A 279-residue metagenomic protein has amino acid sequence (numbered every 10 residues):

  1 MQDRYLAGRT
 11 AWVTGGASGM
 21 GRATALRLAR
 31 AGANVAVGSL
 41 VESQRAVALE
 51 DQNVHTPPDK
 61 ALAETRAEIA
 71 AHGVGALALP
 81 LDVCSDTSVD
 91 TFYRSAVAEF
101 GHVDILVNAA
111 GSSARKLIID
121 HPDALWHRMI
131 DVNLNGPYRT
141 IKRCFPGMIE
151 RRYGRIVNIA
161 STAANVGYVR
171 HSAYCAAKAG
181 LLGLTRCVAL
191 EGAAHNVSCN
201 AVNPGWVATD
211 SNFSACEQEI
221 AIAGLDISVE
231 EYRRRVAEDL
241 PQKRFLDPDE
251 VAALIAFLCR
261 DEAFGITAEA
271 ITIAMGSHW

Functional and structural regions predicted by a protein language model:
M1-F100, A114, A124-L125, E217-Q218: Short-chain dehydrogenase/reductase
M1-Q2, V166, R244, I255-A256 (+1 more regions): Short C-terminal tail/terminal secondary-structure segment of NAD(P)H-dependent dehydrogenase/reductase domains
L117-I118, L125-I130, V236: Substrate-binding pocket helix/loop in short-chain dehydrogenase/reductase
I141, A177, T185: Active-site helix of classical SDR
P146, L190-E191, F264: Alpha-helical segment proximal to the catalytic Tyr-Lys
S161: Residue(s) in the substrate-gating loop at a strand-loop-helix junction that position the organic substrate next
A193, S198, I266-A268: Short, small/polar-rich loop/turn modules that mediate ligand/substrate recognition or access, typified
